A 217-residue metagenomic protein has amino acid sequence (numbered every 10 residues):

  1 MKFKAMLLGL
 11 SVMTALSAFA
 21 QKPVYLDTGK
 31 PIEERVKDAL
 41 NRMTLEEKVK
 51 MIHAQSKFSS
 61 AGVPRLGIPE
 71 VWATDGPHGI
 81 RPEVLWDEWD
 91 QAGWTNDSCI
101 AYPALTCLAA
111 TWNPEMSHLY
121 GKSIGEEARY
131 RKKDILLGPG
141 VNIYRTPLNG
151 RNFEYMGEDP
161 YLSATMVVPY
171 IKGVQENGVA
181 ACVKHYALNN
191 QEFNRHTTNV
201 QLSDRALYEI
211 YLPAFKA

Functional and structural regions predicted by a protein language model:
M1-P23: Bacterial Sec-dependent N-terminal signal peptides
F19-A217: Glycoside hydrolase catalytic-domain context in secreted enzymes
